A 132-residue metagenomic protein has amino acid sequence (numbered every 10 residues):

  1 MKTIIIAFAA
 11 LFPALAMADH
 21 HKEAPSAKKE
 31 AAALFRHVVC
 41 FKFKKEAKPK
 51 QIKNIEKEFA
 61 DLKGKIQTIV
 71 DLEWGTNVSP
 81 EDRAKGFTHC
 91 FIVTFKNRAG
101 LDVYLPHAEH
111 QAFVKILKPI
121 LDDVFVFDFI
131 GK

Functional and structural regions predicted by a protein language model:
M1-K2: N-terminal hydrophobic targeting signals that begin at the initiator methionine
I5, F59, V114: Generic structural marker for isolated residues within well-ordered, non-membrane alpha-helices of soluble domains
I5-A14: Bacterial N-terminal signal peptides
L15-T88, K96-V103, F129-K132: Short S/T/G/P-rich N-terminal loop/turn motif that feeds into the first structured element of a domain
T94-F95, I120: Conserved catalytic core of Hanks-type protein kinase domains
R98-K118: C-terminal structural segments of small proteins and small subunits
I116, I120-V126, K132: C-terminal partner/receptor-binding element of secreted or periplasmic proteins
